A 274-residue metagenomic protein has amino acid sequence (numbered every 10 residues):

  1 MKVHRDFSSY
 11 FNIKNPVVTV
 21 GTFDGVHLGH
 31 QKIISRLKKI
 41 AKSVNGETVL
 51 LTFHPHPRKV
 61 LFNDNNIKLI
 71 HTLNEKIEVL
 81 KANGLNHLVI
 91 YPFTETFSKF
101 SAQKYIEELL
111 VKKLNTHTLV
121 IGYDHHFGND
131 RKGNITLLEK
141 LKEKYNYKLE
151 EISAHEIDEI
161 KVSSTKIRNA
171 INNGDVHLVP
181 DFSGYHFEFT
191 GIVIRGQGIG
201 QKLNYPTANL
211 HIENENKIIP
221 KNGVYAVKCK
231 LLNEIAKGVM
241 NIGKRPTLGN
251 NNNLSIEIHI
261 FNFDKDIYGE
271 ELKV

Functional and structural regions predicted by a protein language model:
K2-S8, V89: Short acidic-hydrophobic, aromatic-tinged amphipathic segments that line or gate anion-handling sites
F7-T72: N-terminal catalytic cores of NTP/NDP-binding nucleotidyl/phosphoryl-transfer enzymes
H27, L80, L119, V179 (+1 more regions): Residue-level signal for inorganic ion chemistry
K68-K76, F100-I106: Glycine-rich, highly charged phosphate/nucleotide-binding loops
E75-L88: A glycine-rich helix N-cap at a beta->alpha junction
K99-P206: Classical nucleotidyltransferase
G196-V274: Phosphate/ribose-recognition catalytic cores of enzymes acting on nucleotide-derived substrates
